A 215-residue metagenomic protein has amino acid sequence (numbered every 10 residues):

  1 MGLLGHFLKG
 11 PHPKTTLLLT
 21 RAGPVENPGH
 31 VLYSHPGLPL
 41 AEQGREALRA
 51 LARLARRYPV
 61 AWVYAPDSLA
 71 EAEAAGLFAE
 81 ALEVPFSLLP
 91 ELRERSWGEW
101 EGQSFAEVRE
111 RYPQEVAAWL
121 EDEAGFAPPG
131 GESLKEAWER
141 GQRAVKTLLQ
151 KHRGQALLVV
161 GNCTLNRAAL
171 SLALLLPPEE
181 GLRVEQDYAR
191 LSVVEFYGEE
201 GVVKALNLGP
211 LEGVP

Functional and structural regions predicted by a protein language model:
M1-T16, L54, W97-E107, Q150 (+2 more regions): Acidic, low-complexity terminal tails and accessory targeting/binding regions of phosphate-metabolizing enzymes
G2, P11-V84, L88: Active-site-proximal alpha-helix that buttresses catalytic centers in soluble enzyme cores
T15-R21, Q155-G161, L165: Beta-strand elements within well-structured catalytic alpha/beta cores of enzymes that handle phosphate/sulfate esters
E26, A70-A72, E94-R95, L165-R167: Short, active-site-adjacent cap segments at secondary-structure transitions
P39, E80-R140, E195, A205: Phosphate-handling substructures
R49-R56, W138, Q142-Q150: Generic structural signal for well-ordered alpha-helical scaffold segments
A65-P66, E139, V160-G161: Short beta-strand scaffold positions
L77, A168-L172: Active-site signature of alpha/beta-hydrolase-fold catalytic machinery across serine- and Asp/Cys-nucleophile hydrolases
